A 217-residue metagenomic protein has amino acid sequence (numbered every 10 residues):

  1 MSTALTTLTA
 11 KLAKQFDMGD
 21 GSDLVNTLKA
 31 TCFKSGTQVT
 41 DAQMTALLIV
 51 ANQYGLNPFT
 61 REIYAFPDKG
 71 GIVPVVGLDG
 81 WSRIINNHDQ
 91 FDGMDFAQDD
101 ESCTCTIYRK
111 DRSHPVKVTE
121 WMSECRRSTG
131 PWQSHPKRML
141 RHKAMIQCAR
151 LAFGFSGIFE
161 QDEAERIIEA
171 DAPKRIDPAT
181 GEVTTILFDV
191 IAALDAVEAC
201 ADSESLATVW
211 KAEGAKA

Functional and structural regions predicted by a protein language model:
M1-A192: Polyanion-binding surfaces on beta-sheet-dominated domains and ring/shell assemblies
T185-L206: Charged/polar low-complexity intrinsically disordered segments, enriched in acidic residues
S203-A217: Amphipathic, non-membrane alpha-helical rod segments
